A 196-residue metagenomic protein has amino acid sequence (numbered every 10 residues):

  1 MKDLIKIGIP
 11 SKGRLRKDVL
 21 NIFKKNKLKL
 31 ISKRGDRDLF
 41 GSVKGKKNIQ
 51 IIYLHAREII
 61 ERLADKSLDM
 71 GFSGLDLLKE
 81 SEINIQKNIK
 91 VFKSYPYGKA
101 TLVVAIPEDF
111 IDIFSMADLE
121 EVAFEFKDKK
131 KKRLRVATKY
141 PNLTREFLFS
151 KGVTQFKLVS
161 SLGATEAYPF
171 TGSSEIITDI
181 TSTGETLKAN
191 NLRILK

Functional and structural regions predicted by a protein language model:
M1-K196: Domain-level signature for soluble enzymes in the chorismate/prephenate branch of the shikimate pathway
